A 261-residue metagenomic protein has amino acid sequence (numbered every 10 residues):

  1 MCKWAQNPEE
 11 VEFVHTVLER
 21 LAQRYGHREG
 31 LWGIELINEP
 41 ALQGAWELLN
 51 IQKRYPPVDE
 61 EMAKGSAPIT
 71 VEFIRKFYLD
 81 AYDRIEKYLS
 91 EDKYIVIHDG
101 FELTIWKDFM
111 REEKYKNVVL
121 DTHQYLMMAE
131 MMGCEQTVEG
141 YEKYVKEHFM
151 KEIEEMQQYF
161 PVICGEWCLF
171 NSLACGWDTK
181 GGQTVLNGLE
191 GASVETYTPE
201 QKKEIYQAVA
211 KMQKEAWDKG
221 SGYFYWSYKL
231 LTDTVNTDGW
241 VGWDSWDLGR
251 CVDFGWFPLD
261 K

Functional and structural regions predicted by a protein language model:
M1-L36, Y82-R84: An active-site-proximal structural segment forming one wall of the substrate-binding cleft that immediately precedes
W4, W32, W46, W106 (+6 more regions): A residue-identity detector for tryptophan
E9, I51, S172, C251-D253 (+1 more regions): Intrinsically disordered, low-complexity regulatory segments enriched in acidic/serine/proline/glutamine/glycine
T16, Q23, G30, A41-K211: Extracellular glycoside hydrolase catalytic/binding regions
R28, L89, W217-G220: Alpha-helix termination/capping residues and helix-transition junctions
I37-P40, F101, W226-T232: Short, solvent-exposed turn/loop segments enriched in Gly/Ser/Thr/Pro and often Arg
L186-K261: Aromatic-rich peripheral "rim/lid" segments of glycoside hydrolase catalytic domains that contact and position glycan
